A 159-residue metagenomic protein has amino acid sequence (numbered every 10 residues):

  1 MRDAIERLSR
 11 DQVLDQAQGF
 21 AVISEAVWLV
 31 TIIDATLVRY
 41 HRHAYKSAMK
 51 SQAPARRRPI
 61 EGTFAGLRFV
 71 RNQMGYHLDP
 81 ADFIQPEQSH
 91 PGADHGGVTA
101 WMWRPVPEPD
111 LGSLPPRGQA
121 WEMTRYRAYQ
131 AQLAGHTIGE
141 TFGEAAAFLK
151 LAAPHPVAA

Functional and structural regions predicted by a protein language model:
M1-S24, Y45-A159: Acidic, Ser/Thr/Gly/Pro-rich intrinsically disordered interaction regions
G19-Y40, R68: Short, hydrophobic, well-ordered secondary-structure elements
